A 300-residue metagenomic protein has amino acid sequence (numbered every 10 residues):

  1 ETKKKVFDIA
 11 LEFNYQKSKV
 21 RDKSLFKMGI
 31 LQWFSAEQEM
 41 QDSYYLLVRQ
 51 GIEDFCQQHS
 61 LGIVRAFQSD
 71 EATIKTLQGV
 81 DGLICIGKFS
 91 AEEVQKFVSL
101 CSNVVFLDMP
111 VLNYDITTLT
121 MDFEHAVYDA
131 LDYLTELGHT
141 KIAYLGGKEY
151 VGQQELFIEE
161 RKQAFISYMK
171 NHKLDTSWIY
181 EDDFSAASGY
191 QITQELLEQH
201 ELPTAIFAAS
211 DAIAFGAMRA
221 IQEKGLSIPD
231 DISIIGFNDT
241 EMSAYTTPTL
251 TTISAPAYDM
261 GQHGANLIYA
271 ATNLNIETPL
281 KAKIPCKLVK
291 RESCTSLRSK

Functional and structural regions predicted by a protein language model:
E1-L25: N-terminal helix-turn-helix DNA-binding module of bacterial transcription factors
D8-K17, V48-G62, S99-F106, P110-K300: Bacterial carbohydrate/catabolite-sensing allosteric modules
D22-E39, K141-V151: Short beta-strand segments enriched in small/hydrophobic residues
I30, I84-I86, F207, I235: Structural motif
Q32-D54: N-terminal winged-helix
D54-C85: Central regulatory/effector-binding core of bacterial HTH transcription factors
E71-T73, S90-V94, A214-A217: Short, well-ordered alpha-helical microsegments
I84-E92, V111-D115: Acidic, Gly/Pro-rich loop/turn segments at junctions of secondary structure
